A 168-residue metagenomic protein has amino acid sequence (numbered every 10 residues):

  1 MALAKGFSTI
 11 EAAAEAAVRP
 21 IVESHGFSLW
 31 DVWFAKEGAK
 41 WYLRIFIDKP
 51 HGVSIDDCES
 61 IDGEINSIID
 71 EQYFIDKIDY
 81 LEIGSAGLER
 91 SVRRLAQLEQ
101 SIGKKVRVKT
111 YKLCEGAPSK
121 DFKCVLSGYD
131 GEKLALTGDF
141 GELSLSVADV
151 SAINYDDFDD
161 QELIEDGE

Functional and structural regions predicted by a protein language model:
M1-E168: Short Lys/Arg-rich amphipathic alpha-helical segments
